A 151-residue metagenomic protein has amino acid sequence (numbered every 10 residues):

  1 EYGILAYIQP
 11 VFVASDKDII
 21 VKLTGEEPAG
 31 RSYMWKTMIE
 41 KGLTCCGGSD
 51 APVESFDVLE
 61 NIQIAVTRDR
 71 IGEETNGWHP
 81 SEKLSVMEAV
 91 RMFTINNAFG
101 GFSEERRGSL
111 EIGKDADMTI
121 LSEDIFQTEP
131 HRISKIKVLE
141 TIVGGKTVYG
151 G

Functional and structural regions predicted by a protein language model:
E1-F126, H131, I136, E140-G144: His/Asp/Glu-enriched, well-ordered alpha-helical/loop segment that forms or immediately abuts the divalent-metal
